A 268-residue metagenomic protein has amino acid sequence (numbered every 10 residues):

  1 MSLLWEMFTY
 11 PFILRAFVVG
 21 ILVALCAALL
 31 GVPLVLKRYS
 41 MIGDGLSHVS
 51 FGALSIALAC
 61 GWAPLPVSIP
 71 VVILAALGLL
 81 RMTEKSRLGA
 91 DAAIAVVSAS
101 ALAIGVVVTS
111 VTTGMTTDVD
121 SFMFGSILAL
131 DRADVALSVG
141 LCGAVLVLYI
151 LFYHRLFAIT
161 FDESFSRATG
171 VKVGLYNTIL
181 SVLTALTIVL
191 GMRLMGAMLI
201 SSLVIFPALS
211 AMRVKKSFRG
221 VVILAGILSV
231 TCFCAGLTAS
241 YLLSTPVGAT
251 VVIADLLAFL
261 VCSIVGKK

Functional and structural regions predicted by a protein language model:
M1-L25: Membrane-interfacial amphipathic/re-entrant helices at transmembrane-helix boundaries
M1-Y10, G114-L130, T238-S240: Membrane-interface helix termini and inter-helical loops of multi-pass transporters
A16-V19, P64-V72, D91-A95, V139 (+2 more regions): Loop-to-transmembrane alpha-helix initiation sites
V32-M115, A211-I223, S240-L243, G266-K267: Short loop segments and helix-boundary regions at transmembrane helix junctions of multi-pass inner-membrane proteins
V49-A59, V97-V108, A129, V173-T178 (+3 more regions): Small-residue-rich segments of transmembrane alpha-helices in multi-pass membrane proteins, especially helix faces
L77, R81, A99-M115, L130-S138 (+3 more regions): Mid-bilayer segments of alpha-helical transmembrane spans in multi-pass integral membrane proteins that mediate
D134-P207: Helix-loop-helix "hairpin" substructures at the membrane interface of multi-pass membrane proteins
R193-L194, M198-A249: Transmembrane alpha-helical segments in multi-pass inner-membrane proteins
